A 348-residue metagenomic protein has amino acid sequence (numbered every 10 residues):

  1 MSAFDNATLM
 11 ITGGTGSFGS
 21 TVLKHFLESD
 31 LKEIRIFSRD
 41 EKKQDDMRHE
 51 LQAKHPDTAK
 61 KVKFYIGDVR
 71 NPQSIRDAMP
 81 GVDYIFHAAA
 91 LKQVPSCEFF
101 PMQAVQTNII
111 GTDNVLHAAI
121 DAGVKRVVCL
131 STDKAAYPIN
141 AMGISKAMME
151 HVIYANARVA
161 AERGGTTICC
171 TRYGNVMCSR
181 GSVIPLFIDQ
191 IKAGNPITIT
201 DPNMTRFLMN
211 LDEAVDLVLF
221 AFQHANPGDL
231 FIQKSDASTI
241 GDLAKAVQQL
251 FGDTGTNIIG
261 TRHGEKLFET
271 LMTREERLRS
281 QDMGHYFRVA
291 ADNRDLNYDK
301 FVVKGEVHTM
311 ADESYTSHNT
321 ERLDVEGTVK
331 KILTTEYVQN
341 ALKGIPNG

Functional and structural regions predicted by a protein language model:
A7-S29: N-terminal Rossmann NAD(P)H-binding glycine-rich loop of SDR-like oxidoreductase domains
T12, M79-A88, C129: Rossmann-fold scaffold of SDR-type NAD(P)-dependent oxidoreductases
D30-D46: Conserved glycine-rich Rossmann-like NAD(P)H-binding loop of the short-chain dehydrogenase/reductase
S38, Y65-I66, Q106, D201 (+1 more regions): Conserved residues in the N-terminal Rossmann fold of short-chain dehydrogenase/reductase
K63-Y84: Conserved Rossmann-fold cofactor-binding substructure of NAD(P)-dependent oxidoreductases
F64, A104, I168-T171: Hydrophobic/aromatic anchor residues within beta-strands of the central parallel beta-sheet of Rossmann-like
H87, L91-A147, A155: Conserved Rossmann-fold NAD(P)-dependent oxidoreductase catalytic core, especially the SDR/UDP-sugar
V115, A155-G348: Strand-loop microenvironment adjacent to phosphate/nucleotide-handling motifs in alpha/beta enzyme folds
